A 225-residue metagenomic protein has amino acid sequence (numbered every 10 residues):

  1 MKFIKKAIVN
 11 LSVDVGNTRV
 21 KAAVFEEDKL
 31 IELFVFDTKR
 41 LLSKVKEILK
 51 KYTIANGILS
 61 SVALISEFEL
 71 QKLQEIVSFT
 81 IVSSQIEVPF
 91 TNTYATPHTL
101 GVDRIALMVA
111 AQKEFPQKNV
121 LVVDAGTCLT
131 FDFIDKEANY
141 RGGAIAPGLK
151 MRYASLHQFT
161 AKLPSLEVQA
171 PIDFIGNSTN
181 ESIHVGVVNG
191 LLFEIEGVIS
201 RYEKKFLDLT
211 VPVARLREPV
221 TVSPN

Functional and structural regions predicted by a protein language model:
M1-V88: N-terminal glycine/serine-rich phosphate-binding loop of ATP-dependent small-molecule kinases, especially carbohydrate
K2-I31, A111, Q117-Y140, L156: Gly/Thr-rich phosphate-binding beta-strand-loop-beta motif of the actin/hexokinase/Hsp70
K2-K6, P89-V120: Conserved phosphate-binding catalytic cores of ATP/NTP-utilizing and phosphoryl-transfer enzymes
F34, I172-V213, P219: Adenine-nucleotide phosphate-binding core of ATP-dependent small-molecule kinases
K50-L100, K136-G143, G148-L149, N177-V188 (+2 more regions): Short beta-strand-loop/turn "lid" adjacent to the catalytic site in phosphate-handling enzymes
K51-T53, E114-Q117, K205-D208: Glycine-rich phosphate-binding loop signature in dinucleotide/nucleotide-binding domains
I58-L64, A125-T127, T210-V220: Glycine-rich beta-strand-to-loop/alpha-helix junction loops that act as flexible
V102, L107-Q117, R141-H184: Glycine-rich phosphate-binding loop plus the immediately following alpha-helix
